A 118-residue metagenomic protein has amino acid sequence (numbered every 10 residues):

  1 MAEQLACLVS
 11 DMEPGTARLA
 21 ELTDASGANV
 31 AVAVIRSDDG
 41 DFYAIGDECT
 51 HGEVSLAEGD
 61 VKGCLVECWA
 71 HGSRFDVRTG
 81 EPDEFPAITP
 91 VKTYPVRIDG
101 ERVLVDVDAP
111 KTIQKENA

Functional and structural regions predicted by a protein language model:
M1-G63, T93-A118: N-terminal pre-ligand scaffold of iron-sulfur
D24, G72-S73: A short alpha-helix capping/helix-coil boundary motif
C49, C68-H71: Short cysteine clusters
S55-K62, S73-E84: Iron-sulfur (Fe-S) cluster-binding segments and ferredoxin-like electron-carrier domains, especially [2Fe-2S]
G63-W69, P82-V91: Short cysteine/histidine-rich metal-coordination sites, predominantly Zn2+-binding motifs
